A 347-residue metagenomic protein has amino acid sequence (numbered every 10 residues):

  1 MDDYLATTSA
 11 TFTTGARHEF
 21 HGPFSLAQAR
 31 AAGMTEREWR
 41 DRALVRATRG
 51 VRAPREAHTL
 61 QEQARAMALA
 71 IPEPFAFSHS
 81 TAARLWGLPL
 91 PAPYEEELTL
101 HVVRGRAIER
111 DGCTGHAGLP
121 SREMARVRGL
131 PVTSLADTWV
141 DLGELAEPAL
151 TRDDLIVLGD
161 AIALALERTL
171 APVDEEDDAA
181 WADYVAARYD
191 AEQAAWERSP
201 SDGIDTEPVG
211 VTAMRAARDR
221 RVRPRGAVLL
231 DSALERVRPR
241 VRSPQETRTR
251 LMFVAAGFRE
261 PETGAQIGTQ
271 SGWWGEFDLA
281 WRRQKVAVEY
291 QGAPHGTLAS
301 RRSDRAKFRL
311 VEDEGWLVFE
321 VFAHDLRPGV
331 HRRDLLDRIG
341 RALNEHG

Functional and structural regions predicted by a protein language model:
M1-G226, N344-G347: Short gly/ser-rich loop at a beta-strand->alpha-helix junction or flexible surface loop bordering the NTP-binding
L5-A6, Q28, L166, L170-G347: Surface segments flanking catalytic/ligand-binding clefts of nucleic-acid enzymes
